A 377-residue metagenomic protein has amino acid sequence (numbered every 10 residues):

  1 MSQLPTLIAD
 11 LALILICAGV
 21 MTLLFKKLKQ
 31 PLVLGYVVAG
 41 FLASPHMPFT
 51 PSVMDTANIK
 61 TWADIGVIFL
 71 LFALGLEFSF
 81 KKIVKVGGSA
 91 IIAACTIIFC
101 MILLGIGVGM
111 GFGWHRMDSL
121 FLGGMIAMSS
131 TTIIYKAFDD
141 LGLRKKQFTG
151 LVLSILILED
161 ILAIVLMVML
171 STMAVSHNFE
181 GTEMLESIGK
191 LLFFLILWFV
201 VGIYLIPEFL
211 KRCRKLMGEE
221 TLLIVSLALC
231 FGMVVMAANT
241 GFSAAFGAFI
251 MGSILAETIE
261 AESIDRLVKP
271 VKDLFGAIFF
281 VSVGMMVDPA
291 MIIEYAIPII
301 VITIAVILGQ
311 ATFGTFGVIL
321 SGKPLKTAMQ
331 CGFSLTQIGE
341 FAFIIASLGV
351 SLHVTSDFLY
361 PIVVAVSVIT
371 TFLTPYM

Functional and structural regions predicted by a protein language model:
M1-M377: Transmembrane helical cores of multi-pass secondary ion antiporters/exchangers
